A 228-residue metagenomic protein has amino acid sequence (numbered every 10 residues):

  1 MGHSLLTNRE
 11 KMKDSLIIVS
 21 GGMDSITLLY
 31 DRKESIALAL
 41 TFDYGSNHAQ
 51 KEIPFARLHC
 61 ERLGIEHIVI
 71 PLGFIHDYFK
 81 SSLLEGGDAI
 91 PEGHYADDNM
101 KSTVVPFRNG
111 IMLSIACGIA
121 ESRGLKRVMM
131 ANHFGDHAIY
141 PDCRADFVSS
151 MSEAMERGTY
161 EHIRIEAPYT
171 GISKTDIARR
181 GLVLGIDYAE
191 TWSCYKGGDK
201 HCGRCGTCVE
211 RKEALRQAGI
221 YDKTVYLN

Functional and structural regions predicted by a protein language model:
N8-G185: ATP-dependent adenylation/nucleotidyltransferase module used to activate substrates
P91, I186, K212-R216: A polyampholytic, Gly/Pro-enriched intrinsically disordered region
S114, W192-E213: Local cysteine-cluster metal-coordination motifs and their immediate loop/turn environment, predominantly Fe-S cluster
T159, R216-G219: Short amphipathic alpha-helical interaction/hinge segments
R180-V183, Y188-G197: Short, intrinsically disordered, charge-biased short linear motifs at domain edges
G197-G198, A218-N228: Short cysteine/histidine-rich metal-coordination sites, predominantly Zn2+-binding motifs
